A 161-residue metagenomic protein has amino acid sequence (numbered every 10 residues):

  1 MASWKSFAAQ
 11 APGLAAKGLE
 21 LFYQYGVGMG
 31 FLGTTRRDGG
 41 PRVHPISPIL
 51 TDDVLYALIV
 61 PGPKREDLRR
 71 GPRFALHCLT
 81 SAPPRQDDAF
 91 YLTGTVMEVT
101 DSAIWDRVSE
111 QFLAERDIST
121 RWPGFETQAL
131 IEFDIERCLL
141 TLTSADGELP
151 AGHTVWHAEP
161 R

Functional and structural regions predicted by a protein language model:
M1-G13, D88-R161: Charged, gly/pro-rich active-site loop segments
A2-G30: Short, basic/aromatic recognition patches
F22-R36, F74-C78: A short, Trp-centered hydrophobic/proline-enriched beta-strand micro-motif
P45, D52, I135-R137: Residue-level signal for tight coil/turn positions that link beta-strands
I49-P84: A short mixed-secondary-structure module that forms the rim of ligand-binding clefts
